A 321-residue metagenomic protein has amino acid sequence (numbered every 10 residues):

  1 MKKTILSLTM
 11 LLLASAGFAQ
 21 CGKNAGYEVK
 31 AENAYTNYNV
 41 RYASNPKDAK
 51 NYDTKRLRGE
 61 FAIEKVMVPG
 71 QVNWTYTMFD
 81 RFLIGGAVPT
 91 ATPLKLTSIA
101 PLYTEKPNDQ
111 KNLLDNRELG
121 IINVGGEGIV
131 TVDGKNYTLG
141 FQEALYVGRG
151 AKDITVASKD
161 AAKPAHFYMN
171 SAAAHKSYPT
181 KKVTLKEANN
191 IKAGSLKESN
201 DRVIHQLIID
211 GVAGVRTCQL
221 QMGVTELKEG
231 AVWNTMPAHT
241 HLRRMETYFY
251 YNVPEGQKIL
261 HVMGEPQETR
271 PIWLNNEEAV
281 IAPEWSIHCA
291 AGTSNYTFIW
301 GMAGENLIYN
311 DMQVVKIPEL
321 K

Functional and structural regions predicted by a protein language model:
M1-A25: Bacterial Sec-dependent N-terminal signal peptides
A25-T104, N108-Q110, E118-L119, L320: Hydrophobic, proline/glycine-rich low-complexity stretches
K65-P107, R202-E246: A short glycine-rich, His/Asp/Glu-containing loop-to-beta-strand
Y76, D80, R216-A279, P283-I287 (+1 more regions): Acidic/His-leaning functional-site neighborhoods
L113-F141, Y251-N276: A short beta-strand-loop-beta hairpin characteristic of the jelly-roll/cupin
L139-K159, W273-S294, G301-A303: Conserved metal-binding segment of the jelly-roll/cupin
A157-Q221: Surface-exposed beta-loop interaction hotspot
A161-P179, N295-V314: A short hydrophobic beta-strand segment most commonly corresponding to one strand of the jelly-roll/cupin
